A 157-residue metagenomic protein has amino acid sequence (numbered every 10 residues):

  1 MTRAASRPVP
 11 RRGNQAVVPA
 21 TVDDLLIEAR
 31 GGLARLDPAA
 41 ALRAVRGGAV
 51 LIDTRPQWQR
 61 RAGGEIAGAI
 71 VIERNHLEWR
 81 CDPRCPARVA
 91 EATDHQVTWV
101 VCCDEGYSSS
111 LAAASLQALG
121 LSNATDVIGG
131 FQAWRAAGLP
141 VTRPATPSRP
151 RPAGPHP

Functional and structural regions predicted by a protein language model:
M1-V50, Q57-W99, Y107-P157: Rhodanese-like catalytic fold shared by cysteine-dependent sulfurtransferases and DSP/PTP-type phosphatases
